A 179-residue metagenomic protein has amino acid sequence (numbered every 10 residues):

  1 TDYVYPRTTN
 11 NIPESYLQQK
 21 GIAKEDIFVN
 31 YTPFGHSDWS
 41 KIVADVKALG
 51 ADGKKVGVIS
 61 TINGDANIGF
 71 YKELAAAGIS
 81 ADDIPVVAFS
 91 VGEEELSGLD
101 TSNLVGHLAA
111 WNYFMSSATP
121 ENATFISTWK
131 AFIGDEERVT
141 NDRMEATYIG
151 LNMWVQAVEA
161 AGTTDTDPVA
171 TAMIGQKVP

Functional and structural regions predicted by a protein language model:
T1-A76, S116, P120-T124: Extracellular/periplasmic Venus flytrap/periplasmic-binding protein
T1-D2, V29-N30, V56, A110-S116 (+2 more regions): Second-shell loop/turn segments in exported
L17-E25, A75-D83, D100-N103, G162: Short helix-capping segments at alpha-helix termini
I59-I68, V87-L96, T147-Y148: Ligand-binding clamshell of periplasmic/extracellular solute-binding protein-like
I79-S102, A172-I174: Venus flytrap/periplasmic-binding-protein-like
T101-N112: Rossmann-fold dehydrogenase core element
A131-M144, V155-P179: Segments of small-molecule ligand-sensing domains
